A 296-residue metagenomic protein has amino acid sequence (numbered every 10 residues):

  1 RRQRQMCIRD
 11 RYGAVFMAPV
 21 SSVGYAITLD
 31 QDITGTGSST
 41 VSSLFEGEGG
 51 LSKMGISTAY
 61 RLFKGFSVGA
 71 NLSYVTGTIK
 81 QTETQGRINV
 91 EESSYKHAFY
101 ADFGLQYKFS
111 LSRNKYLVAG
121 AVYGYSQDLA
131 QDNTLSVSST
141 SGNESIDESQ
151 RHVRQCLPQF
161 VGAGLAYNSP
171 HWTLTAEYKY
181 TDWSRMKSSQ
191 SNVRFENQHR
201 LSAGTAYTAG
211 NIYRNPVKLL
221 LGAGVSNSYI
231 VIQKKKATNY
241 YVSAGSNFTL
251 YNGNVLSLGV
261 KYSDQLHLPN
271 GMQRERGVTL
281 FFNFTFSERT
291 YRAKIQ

Functional and structural regions predicted by a protein language model:
Q3-I8: Short, small-residue-biased leader/transition segments that mark boundaries at the very start of proteins
R9-Q296: Outer-membrane beta-barrel porins/channels
